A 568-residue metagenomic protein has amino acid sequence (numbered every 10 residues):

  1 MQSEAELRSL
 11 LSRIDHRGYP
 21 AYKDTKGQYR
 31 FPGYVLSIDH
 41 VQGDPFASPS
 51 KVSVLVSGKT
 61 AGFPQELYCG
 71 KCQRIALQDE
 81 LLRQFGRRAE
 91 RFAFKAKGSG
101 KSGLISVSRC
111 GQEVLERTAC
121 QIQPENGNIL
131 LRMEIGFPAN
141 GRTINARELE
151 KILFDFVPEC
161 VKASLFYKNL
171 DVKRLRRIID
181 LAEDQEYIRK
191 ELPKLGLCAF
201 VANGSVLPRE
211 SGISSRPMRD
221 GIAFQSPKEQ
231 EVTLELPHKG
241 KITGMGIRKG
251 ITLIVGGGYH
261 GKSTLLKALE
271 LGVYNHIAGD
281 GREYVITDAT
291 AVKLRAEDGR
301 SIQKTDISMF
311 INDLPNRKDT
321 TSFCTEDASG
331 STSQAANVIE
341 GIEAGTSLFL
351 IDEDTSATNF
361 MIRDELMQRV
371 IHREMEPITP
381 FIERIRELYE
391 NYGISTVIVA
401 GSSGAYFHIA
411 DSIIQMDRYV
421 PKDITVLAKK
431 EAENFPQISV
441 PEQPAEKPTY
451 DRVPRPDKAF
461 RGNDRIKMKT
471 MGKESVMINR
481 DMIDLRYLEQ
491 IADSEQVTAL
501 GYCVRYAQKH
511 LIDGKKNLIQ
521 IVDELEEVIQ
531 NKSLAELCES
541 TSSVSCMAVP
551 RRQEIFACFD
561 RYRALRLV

Functional and structural regions predicted by a protein language model:
M1-Y187, E191-G196, L207, V568: N-terminal accessory targeting/assembly segments
P193-A199, N203, Y259, L266-E297 (+1 more regions): Carboxylate/His-rich catalytic cores and anion/metal-binding grooves
P208-T243, A278, I286-A291, R295-I302 (+1 more regions): N-terminal pre-Walker A segment at the start of P-loop NTPase domains
G240-Y274: Glycine-rich phosphate-binding P-loop
R300, F310-S331, R363-I378: Flexible beta-alpha connector loops of hexameric P-loop NTPases
S322-S356: Phosphate-binding/switch loop-helix module in NTP-utilizing enzymes
I342-I385, Y389, S402-H408, S412-K429: Conserved P-loop NTPase nucleotide-binding/switch module
E387-G393, V399-V568: Conserved NTP phosphate-binding and transfer environment spanning the P-loop NTPase/kinase superfamily
